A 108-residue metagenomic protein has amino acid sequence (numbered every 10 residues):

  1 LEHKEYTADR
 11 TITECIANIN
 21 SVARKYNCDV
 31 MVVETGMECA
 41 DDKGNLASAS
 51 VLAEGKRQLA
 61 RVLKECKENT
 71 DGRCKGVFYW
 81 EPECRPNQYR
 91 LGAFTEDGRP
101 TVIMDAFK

Functional and structural regions predicted by a protein language model:
L1-N20, R24-A40: Aromatic- and acid-rich polysaccharide-binding/catalytic face of secreted or lumenal carbohydrate-active enzymes
E14, S21-R24, A40-R61, E65-K108: Aromatic-rich peripheral "rim/lid" segments of glycoside hydrolase catalytic domains that contact and position glycan
